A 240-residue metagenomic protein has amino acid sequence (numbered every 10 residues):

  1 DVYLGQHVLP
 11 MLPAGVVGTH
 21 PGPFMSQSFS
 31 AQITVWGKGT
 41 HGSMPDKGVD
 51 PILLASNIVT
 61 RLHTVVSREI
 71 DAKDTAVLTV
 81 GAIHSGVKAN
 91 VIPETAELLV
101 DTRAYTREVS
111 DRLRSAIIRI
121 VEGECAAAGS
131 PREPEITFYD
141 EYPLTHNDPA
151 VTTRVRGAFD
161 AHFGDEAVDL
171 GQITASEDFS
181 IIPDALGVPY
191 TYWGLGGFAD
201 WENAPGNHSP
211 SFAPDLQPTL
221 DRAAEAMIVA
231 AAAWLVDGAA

Functional and structural regions predicted by a protein language model:
D1-A82, V87-P93: Histidine/acidic-residue-rich, glycine-tolerant segments that coordinate divalent metal ions
L53-A240: Metal-dependent amide/peptide-bond hydrolase catalytic core, centered on the "pita-bread" metallohydrolase fold
